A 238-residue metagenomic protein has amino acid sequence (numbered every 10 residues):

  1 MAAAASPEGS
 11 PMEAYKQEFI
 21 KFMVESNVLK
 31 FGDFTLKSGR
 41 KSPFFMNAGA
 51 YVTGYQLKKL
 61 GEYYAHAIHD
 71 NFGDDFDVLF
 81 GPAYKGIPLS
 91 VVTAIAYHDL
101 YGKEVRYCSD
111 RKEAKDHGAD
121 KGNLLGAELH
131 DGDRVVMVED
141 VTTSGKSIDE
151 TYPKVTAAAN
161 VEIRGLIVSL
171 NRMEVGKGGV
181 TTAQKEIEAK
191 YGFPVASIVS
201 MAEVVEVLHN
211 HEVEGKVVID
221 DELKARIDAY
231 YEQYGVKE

Functional and structural regions predicted by a protein language model:
M1-V138, T143-E238: PRPP-associated nucleotide enzymes
